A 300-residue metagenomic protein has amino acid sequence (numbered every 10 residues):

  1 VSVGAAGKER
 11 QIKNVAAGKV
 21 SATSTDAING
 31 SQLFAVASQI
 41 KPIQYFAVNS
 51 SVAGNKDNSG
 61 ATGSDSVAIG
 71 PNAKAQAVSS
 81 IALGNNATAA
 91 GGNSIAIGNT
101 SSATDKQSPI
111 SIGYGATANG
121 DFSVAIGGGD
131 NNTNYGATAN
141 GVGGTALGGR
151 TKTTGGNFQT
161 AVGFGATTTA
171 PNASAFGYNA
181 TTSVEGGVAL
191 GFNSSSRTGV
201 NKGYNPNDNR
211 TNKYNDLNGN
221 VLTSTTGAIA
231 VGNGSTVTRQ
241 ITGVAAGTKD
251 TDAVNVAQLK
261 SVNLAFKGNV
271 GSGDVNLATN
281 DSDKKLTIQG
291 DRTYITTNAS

Functional and structural regions predicted by a protein language model:
V1-T25, S31-G243, D250-T251, A257-S261: Glycine- and small/polar-enriched repetitive beta-structure motifs of secreted/surface proteins
N29, N255-Q258, N263-F266, G271 (+1 more regions): Flexible coil/loop interruptions and hinge/linker segments embedded within long fibrous stalks
N269-A299: Extracellular receptor-binding modules and their adjoining Ser/Thr/Gly/Asp/Asn-rich linkers
